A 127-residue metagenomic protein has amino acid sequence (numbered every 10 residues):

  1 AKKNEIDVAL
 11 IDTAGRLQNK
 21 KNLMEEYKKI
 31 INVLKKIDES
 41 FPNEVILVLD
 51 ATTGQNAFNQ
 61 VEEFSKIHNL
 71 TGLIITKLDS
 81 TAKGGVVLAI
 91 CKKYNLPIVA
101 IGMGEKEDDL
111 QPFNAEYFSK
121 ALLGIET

Functional and structural regions predicted by a protein language model:
A1-T127: P-loop/Walker A NTP-binding module and the surrounding RecA-like catalytic core of P-loop NTPases
